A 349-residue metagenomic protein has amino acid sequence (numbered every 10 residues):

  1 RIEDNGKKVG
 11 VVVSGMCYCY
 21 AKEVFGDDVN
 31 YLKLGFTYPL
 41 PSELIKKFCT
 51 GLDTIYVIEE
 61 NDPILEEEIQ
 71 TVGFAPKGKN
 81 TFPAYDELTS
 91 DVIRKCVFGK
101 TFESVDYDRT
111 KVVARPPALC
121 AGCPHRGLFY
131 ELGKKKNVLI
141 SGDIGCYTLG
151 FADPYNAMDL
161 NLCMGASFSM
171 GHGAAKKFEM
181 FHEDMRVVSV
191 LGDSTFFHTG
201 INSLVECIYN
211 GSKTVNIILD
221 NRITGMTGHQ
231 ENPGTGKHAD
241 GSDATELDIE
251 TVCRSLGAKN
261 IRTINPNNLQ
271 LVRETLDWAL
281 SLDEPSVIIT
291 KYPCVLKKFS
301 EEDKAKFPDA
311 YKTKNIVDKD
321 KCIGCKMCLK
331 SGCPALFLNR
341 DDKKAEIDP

Functional and structural regions predicted by a protein language model:
R1-D4: Conformationally flexible catalytic loops at phosphate/diphosphate-handling active centers
V13, Y31-K33, V57-E59, P76-K79 (+6 more regions): General beta-strand structural signal in soluble alpha/beta enzymes
K22-L32, T251-G257: Short helix-loop-beta junction
N30-S104, T290-Y292: Terminal amphipathic helices with adjacent charged low-complexity linkers/tails
Y38-P39, P63-L65, P83-D86, Y147-L149 (+3 more regions): Short gly/pro/ser/thr-enriched loop/turn and capping motifs at secondary-structure boundaries
E68, K298-F299, I323-P349: Iron-sulfur cluster-binding cysteine motifs and their immediate structural context in ferredoxin-like electron-transfer
Y107-F168, K177: Active-site diphosphate/adenylate-binding microenvironment
F151-I289, K298-E302: Thiamine diphosphate
